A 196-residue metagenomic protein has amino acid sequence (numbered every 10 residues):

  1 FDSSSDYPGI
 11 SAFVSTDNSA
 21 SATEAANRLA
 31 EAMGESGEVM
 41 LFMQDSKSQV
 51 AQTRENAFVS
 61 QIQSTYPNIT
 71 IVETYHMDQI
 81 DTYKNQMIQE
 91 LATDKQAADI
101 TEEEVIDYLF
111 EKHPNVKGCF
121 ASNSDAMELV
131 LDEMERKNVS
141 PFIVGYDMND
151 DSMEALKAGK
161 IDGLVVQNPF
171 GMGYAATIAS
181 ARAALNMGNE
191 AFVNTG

Functional and structural regions predicted by a protein language model:
F1-A20, E31, E38, Q44 (+2 more regions): Flexible loop/hinge segments that line or gate small-molecule binding clefts
G9-I10, G34-E38, T65-V72, H113-G118 (+2 more regions): Loop/turn elements at helix/coil->beta-strand transitions in domains of secreted/extracellular proteins
S15, M40-V50, Y75-D78: Short beta-strand->loop
T16-A20, Q49-T53, Q96-I100, A121-D125 (+2 more regions): Soluble non-cytosolic domains of exported or imported proteins
S21-A25, Q49-I71, T82-M87, T101 (+3 more regions): Short, solvent-exposed amphipathic alpha-helices that sit in or adjacent to ligand/effector-binding or catalytic
V50, Q61-V72, G171-G196: Hinge/cleft segment of the Venus flytrap/periplasmic-binding protein
F58, D78-A155: Hydrophobic alpha-helical
S122-L131, K157, Q167-L185: Extracellular/periplasmic ligand-binding modules, especially the Venus flytrap/periplasmic-binding
